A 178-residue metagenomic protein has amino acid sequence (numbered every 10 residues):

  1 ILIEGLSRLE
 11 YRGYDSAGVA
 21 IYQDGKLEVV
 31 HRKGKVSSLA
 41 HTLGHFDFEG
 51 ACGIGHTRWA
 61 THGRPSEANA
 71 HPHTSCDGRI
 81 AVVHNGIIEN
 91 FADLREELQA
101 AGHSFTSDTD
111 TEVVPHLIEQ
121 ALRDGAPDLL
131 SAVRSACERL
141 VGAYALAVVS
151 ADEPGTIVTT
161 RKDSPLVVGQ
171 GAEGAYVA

Functional and structural regions predicted by a protein language model:
I1-A178: Conserved short alpha-helical segments that host acidic/polar catalytic motifs at enzyme active sites
